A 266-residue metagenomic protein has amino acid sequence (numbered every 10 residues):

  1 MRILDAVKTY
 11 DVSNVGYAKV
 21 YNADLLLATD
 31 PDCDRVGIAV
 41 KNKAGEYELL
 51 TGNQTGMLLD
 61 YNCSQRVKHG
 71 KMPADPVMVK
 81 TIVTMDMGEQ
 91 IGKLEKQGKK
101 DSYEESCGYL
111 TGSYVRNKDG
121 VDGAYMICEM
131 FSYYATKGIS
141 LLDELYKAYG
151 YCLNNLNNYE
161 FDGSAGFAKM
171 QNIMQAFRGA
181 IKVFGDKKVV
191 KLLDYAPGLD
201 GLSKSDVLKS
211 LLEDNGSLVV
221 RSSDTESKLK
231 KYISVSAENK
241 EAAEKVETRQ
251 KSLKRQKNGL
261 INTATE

Functional and structural regions predicted by a protein language model:
M1-R2, V40-A44, K71: Gly-rich Lys/Arg/Thr-decorated short loops/hinges at beta-loop-alpha junctions or inter-strand turns that position
M1-V36: N-terminal small/polar loop signature for handling phosphorylated ligands or for N-terminal nucleophile
K8-V15, M57, C128, K254-K257: Short, hydrophobic/amphipathic alpha-helical packing segments that form internal helix faces or helix-helix interfaces
Y17, Y61-K68: Alpha-helix C-terminal capping segments
A23-L25, T29, E46-E48, R66-D224 (+2 more regions): Phosphate-binding and adjacent anionic-ligand microenvironments
D34-Q54: Short Gly/Thr/Asp-enriched flexible loops that form oxyanion-binding sites at enzyme active sites
T51-S64: Catalytic or ion-translocation cores adjacent to nucleophile or general acid/base/metal-coordination motifs in diverse
